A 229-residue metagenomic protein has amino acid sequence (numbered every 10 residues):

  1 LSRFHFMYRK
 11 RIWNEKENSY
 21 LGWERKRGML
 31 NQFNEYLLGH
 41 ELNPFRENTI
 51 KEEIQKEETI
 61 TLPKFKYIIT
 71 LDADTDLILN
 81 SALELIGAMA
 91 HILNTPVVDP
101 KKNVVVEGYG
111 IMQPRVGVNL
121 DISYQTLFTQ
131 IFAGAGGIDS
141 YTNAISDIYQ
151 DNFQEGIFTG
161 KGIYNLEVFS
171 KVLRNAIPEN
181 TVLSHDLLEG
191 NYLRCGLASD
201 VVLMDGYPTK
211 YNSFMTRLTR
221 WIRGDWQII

Functional and structural regions predicted by a protein language model:
L1-I229: Internal catalytic domains of large membrane-associated glycosyltransferases
